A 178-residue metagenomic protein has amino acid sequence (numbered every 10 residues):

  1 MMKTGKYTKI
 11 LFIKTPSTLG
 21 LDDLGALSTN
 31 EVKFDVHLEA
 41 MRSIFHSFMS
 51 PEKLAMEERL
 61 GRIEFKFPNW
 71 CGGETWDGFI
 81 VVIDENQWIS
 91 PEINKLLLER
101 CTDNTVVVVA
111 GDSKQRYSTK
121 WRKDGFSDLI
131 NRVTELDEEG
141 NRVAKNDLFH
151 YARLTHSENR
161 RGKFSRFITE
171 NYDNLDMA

Functional and structural regions predicted by a protein language model:
M1-E57, S118-A144: Conserved P-loop
M2-G5, G72-T75, I89, E99-N104 (+1 more regions): Conserved catalytic network of the ASCE P-loop NTPase/AAA+ motor domain
K6-K9, R59-I63, D77-I80, D103-V109: Loop/turn-to-beta-strand initiation segments
F12, F65, F149-R153: Conserved beta-strand scaffold positions in the cores of enzyme catalytic domains, especially in NTP/NDP-utilizing
T15-G20, W70-C71, Q87-W88, D103 (+3 more regions): Conserved nucleotide-binding/hydrolysis micro-motifs of P-loop NTPases
R59-L96: Conserved RecA-like ASCE ATPase "motif II neighborhood" in helicase/translocase motors
N94, L98-E135: Signature of the SF2 helicase/ATPase Hel1-core->accessory helical subdomain module
I130-A178: Conserved coupling/interface region of RecA-like P-loop/ASCE motor cores
